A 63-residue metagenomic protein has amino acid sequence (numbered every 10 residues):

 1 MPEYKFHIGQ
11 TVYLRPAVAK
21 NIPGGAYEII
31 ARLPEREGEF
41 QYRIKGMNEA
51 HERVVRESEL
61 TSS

Functional and structural regions predicted by a protein language model:
E3-K5, T11-S63: Basic/aromatic-rich interaction segments and small domains that mediate binding to polyanionic partners
